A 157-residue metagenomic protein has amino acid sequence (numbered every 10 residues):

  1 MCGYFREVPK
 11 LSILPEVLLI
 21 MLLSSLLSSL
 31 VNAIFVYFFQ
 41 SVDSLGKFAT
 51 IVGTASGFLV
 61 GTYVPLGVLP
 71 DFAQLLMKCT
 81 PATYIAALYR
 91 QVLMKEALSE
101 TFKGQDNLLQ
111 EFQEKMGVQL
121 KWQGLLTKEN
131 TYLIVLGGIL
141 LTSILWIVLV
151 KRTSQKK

Functional and structural regions predicted by a protein language model:
M1-A49, T54-S56: Alpha-helical transmembrane segments and their short interhelical loops
M1-C2, F35, I85, Y89 (+1 more regions): Hydrophobic alpha-helical interface/terminus motif in multipass membrane transporters
C2, N32, G57-V64, W146-V150: Structural signal for membrane-spanning alpha-helices in multi-pass inner-membrane proteins, emphasizing helix cores
G3-P9, F38-V42, L66-P70, E96 (+2 more regions): Membrane-interface elements of multi-pass transporters and channels
I13, V42-D43, A73, L125-Y132: Membrane-interface helix-boundary signature
S29, L59, T83, S143-I144: Alpha-helical transmembrane segments
F39-V92, E96: Transmembrane helix segments
G104-K157: Junction motif at the cytosolic side of a transmembrane helix
